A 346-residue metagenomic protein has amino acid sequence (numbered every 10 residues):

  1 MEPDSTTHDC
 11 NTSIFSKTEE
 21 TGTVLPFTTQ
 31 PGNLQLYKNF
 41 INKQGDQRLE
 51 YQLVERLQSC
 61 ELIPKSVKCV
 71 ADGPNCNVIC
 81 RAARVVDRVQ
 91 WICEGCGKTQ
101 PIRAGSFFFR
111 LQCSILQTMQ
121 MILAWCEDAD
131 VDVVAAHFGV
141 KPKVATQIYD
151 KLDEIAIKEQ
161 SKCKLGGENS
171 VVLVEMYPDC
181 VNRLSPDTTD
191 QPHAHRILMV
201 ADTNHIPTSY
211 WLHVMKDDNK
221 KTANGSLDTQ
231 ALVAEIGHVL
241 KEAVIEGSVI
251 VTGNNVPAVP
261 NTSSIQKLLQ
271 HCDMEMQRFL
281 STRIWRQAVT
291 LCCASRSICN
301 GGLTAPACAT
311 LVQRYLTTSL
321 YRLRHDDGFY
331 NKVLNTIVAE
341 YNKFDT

Functional and structural regions predicted by a protein language model:
M1-T346: Residue-level recognition of single "structural anchor" positions that define or cap local secondary structure
